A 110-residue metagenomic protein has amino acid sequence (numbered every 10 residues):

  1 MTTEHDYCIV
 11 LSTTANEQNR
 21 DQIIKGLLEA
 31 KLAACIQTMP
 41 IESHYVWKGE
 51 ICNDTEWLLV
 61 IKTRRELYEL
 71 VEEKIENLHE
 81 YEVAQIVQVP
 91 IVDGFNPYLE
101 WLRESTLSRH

Functional and structural regions predicted by a protein language model:
M1-H110: Positively charged, small/polar-rich N-terminal and surface patches that mediate targeting and assembly and bind
